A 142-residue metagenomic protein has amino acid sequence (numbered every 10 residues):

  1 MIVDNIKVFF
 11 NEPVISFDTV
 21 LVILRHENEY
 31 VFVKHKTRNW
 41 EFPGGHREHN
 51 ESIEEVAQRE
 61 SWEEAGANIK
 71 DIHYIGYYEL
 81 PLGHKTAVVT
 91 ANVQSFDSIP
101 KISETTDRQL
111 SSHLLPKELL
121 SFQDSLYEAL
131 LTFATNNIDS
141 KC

Functional and structural regions predicted by a protein language model:
M1-L21: Acidic, metal-coordinating catalytic segment for phosphate/diphosphate chemistry, firing primarily on the Nudix
F17-T19, R25, T37, H84: Short connector loops at helix/strand junctions that flank enzyme active sites, especially segments positioning acidic
D18-V20, N28, A87, T106: Change "...and in nucleic-acid phosphodiester-cleaving endonucleases..." to "...and in nucleic-acid processing enzymes
L24-E27, A91-V93: Active-site beta-strand termini and strand-to-loop segments that position acidic
R25-E63: Conserved Nudix-box catalytic region and its N-terminal flanking loop in Nudix hydrolases and closely related
R47-K70, Y77-L131: Unchanged
L126-Y127, T132-C142: Acidic/histidine-enriched, glycine/proline-rich intrinsically disordered or flexible terminal extensions
